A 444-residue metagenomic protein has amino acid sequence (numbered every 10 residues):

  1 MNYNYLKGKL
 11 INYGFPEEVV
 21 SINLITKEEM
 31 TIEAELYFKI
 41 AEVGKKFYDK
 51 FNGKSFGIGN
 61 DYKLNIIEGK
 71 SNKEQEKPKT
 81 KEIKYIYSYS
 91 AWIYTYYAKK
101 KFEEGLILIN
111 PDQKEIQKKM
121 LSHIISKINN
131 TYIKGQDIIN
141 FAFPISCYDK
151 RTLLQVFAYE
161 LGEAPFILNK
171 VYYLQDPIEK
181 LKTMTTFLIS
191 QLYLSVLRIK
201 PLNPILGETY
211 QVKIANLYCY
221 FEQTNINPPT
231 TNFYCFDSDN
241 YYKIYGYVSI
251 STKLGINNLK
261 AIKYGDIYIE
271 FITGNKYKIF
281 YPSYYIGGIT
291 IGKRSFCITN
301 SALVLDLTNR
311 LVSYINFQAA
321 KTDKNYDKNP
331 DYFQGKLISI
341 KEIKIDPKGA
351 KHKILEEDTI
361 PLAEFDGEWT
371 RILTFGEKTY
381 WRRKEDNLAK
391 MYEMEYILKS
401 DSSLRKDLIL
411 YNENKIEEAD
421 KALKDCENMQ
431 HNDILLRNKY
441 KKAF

Functional and structural regions predicted by a protein language model:
M1, G14-F15, K27, G69 (+3 more regions): Short, flexible coil/linker elements and helix-boundary hinge sites characteristic of intrinsically disordered
M1, K27-E29, I40-V43, G69-N72 (+5 more regions): Conserved beta-strand elements of beta-rich interaction domains across eukaryotes, especially beta-propellers
M1-D61: Canonical RRM/RBD RNA-binding surface and closely related RRM-like beta-sheet modules in eukaryotic RNA-binding proteins
Y3, G8-L10, S71-E74, P78-E82: N-terminal cationic leader/targeting segments used for protein routing and processing
I22, L64-I66, C219: Generic structural motif
T31-E35, E74-K77, T230: Short, solvent-exposed polar/charged micro-motifs at secondary-structure junctions
S55-E76: Low-complexity RS/RG/RGG-rich segments used by eukaryotic RNA-binding proteins and nuclear co-regulators for mRNP
K77-F444: Extended acidic, Ser/Thr- and Pro-enriched interaction/regulatory segments
